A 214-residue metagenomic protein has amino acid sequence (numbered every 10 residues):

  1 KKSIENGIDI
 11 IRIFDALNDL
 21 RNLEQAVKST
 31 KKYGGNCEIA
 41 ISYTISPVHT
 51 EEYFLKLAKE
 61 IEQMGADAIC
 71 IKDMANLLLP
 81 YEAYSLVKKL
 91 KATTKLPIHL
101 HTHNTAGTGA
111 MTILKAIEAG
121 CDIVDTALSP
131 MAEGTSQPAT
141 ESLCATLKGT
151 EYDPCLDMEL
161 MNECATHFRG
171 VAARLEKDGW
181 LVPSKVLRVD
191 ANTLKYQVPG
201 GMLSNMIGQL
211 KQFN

Functional and structural regions predicted by a protein language model:
K1-N214: Catalytic cores and adjacent flexible loops of soluble metabolic enzymes that perform enolate/carbanion chemistry on
